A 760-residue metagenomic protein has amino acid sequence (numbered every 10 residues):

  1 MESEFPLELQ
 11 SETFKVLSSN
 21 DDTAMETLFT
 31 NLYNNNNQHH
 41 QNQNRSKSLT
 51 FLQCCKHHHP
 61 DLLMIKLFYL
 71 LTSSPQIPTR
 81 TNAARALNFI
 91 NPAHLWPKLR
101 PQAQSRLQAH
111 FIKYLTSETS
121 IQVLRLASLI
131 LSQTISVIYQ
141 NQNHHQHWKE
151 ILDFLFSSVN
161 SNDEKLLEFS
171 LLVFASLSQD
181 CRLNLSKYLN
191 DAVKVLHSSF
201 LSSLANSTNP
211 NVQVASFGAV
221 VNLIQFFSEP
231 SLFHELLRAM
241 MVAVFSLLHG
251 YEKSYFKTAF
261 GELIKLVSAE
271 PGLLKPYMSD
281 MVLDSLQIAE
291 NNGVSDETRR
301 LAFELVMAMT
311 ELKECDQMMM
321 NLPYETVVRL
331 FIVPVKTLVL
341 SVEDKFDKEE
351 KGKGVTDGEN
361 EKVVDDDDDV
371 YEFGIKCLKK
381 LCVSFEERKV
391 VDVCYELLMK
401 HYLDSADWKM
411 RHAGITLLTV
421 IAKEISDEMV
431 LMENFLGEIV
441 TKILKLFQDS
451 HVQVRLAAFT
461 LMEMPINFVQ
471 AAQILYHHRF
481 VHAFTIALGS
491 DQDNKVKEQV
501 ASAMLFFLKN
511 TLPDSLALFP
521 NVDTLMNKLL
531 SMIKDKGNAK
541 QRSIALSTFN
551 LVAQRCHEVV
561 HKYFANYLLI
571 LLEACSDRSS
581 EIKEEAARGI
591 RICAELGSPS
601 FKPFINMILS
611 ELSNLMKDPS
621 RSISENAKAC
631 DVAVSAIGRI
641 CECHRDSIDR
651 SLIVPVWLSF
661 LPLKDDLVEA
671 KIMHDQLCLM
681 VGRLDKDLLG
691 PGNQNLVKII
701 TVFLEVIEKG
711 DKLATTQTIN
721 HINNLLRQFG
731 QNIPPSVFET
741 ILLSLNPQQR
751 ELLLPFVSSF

Functional and structural regions predicted by a protein language model:
E2-F760: Karyopherin-beta/Importin-beta family HEAT-repeat alpha-solenoid scaffold
